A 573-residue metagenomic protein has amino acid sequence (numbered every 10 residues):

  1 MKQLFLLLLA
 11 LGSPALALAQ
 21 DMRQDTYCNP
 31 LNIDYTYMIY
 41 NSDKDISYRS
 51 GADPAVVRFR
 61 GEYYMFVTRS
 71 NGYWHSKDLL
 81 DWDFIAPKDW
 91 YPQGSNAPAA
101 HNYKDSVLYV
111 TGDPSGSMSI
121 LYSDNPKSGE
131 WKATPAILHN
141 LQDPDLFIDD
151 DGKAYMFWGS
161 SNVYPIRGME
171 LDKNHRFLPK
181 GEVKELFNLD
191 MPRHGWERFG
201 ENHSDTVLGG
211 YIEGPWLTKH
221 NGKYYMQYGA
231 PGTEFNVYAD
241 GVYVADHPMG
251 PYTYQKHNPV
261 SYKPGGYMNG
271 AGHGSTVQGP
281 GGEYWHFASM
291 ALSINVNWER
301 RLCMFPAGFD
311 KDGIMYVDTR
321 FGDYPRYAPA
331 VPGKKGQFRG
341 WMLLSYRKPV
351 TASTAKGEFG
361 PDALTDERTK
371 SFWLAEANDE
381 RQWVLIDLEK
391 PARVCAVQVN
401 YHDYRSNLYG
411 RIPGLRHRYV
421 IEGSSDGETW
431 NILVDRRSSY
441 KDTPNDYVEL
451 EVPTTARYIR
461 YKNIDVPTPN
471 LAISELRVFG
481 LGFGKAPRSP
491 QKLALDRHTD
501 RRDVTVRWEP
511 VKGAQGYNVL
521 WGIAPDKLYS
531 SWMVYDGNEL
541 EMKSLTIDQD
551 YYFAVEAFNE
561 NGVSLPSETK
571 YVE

Functional and structural regions predicted by a protein language model:
Q20-V207, K219-G266, G281, M290-G333: Beta-rich carbohydrate-recognition and catalytic domains
R167-P179, K334-D366: Predominantly extracellular/luminal regions of secreted and cell-surface proteins, especially disulfide-bonded
M169, Y419-I421, Y517-V519: Short beta-strand elements bearing conserved aromatic residues within extracellular beta-rich modules
R368-I432, P444-S489, R497, E509: Aromatic, loop-rich ligand-recognition surfaces of beta-strand-rich domains
E380, K441-Y447, M533-L540: Short, solvent-exposed loop/turn segments in extracellular or other extracytoplasmic domains
F479-G513, I547, N561-E573: Pro/Thr/Ser/Gly-rich low-complexity, intrinsically disordered linker/stalk tracts
G513-W532, D536: Extracellular low-complexity, O-glycosylation-prone stalks/linkers
M542-V563: Beta-strand-rich modules
